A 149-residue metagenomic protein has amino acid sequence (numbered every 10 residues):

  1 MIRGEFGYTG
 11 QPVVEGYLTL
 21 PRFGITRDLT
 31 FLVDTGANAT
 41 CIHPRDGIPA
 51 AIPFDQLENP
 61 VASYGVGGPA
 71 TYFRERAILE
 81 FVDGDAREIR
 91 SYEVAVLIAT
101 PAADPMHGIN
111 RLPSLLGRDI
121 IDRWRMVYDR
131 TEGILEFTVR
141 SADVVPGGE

Functional and structural regions predicted by a protein language model:
M1-G4, G65, P113: Short, P/G- and charge-enriched loop/turn segments at secondary-structure junctions
M1-T9, V127-E149: Aspartyl protease catalytic domain
Y8-T30, P69-R125: Aspartyl protease catalytic core from the pepsin/retropepsin fold
G16-N59, G117: Aspartyl protease active-site motif detector
A39, I78, R125, E132-I134: Structural motif
P44-E80: A compact, surface-exposed functional segment
D46, D83-D85, I120, E132 (+1 more regions): A broadly conserved detector of short glycine/acidic/proline-rich loop/turn motifs that flank catalytic sites and bind
P49-A50, L97-A99, V144-G147: A short local loop/turn or secondary-structure capping micro-motif enriched for an aromatic residue
